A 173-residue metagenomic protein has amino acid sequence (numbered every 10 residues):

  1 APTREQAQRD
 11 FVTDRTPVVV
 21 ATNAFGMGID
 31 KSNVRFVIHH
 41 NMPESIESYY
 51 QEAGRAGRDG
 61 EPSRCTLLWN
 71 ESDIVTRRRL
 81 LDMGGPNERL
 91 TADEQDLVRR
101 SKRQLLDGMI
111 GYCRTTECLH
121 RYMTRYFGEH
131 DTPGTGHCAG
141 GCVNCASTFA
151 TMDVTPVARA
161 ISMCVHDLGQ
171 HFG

Functional and structural regions predicted by a protein language model:
A1-F25, I29-G173: C-terminal helicase lobe
